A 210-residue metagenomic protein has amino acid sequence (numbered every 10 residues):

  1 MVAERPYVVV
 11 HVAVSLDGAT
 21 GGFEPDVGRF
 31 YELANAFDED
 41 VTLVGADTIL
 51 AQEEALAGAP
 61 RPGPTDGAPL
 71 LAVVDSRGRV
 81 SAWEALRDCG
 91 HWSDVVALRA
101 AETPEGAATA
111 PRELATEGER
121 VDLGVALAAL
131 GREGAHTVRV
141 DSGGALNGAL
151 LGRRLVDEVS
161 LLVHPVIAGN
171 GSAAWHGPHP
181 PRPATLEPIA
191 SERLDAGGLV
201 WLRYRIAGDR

Functional and structural regions predicted by a protein language model:
M1-R210: Enzymes that bind and transform nitrogen-containing heteroaromatic metabolites
